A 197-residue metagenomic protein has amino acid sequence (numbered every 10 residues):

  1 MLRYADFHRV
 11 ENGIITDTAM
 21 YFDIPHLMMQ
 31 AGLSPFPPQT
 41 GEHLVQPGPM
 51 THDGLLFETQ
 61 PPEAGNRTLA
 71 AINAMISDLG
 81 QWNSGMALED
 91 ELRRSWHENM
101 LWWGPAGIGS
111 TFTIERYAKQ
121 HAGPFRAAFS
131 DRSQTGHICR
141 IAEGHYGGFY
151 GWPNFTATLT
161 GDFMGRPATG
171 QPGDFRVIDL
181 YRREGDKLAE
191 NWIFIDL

Functional and structural regions predicted by a protein language model:
M1-L197: C-terminal and inter-domain tail/linker signature
